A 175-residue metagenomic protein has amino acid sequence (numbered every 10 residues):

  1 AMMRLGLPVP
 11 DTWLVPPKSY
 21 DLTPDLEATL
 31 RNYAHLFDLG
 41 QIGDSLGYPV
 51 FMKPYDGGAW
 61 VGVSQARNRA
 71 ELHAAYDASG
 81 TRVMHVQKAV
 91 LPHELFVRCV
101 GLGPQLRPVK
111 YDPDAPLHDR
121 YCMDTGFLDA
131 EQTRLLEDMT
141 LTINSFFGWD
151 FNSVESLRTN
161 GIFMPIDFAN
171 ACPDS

Functional and structural regions predicted by a protein language model:
A1-A28: Conserved N-proximal alpha/beta basic substrate-recognition cap immediately N-terminal to, or forming the N-lobe
W13, Y55, A89-V90, V100 (+2 more regions): Anionic group-transfer/hydrolysis microenvironments
K18-Y20, D56-G58, A171-D174: A short, flexible beta-alpha/helix-coil linker loop
E27-Q41, R67-A74: Active-site glycine-rich loop that binds ribose-phosphate moieties when present
G47, G103-P104, N160: Residue-level signal for tight coil/turn positions that link beta-strands
P49-F51, M84-Q87, F151-V154: A short linear hydrophobic-aromatic micro-motif
D56-F147: Phosphate-binding site of ATP-dependent enzymes
E131-S175: ATP-dependent carboxylate activation and anion-phosphoryl transfer catalytic cores that bind Mg-ATP to form
